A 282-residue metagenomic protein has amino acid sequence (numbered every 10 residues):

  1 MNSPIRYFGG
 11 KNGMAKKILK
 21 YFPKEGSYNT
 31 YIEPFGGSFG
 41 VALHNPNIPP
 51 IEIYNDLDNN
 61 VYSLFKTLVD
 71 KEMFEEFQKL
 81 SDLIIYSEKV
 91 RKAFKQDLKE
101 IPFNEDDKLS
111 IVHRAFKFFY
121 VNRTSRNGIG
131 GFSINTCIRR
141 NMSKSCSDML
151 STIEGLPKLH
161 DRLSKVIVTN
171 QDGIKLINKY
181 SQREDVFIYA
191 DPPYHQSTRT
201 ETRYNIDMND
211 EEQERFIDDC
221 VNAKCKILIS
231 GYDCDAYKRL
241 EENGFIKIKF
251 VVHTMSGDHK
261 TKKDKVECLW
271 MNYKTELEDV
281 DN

Functional and structural regions predicted by a protein language model:
M1-F35, G40-V41, N47, K260: S-adenosyl-L-methionine
M1-K17, K24, D70-Y189, P193-E201: SAM-dependent nucleic-acid methyltransferase catalytic core
Y28, C146, Q171, K175 (+2 more regions): Residues lining hydrophobic/aromatic ligand-binding pockets adjacent to catalytic sites
G36-G40, E154-L156, G231-D235, K274: Short, polar loop motifs at secondary-structure junctions
P50-N55: Short beta-strand element of Class I
D58: Conserved SAM/SAH-binding beta-strand->alpha-helix loop
Y62: Short alpha-helix immediately C-terminal to the canonical SAM-binding loop
I206-N282: Long, positively charged, glycine-interspersed low-complexity recognition regions
